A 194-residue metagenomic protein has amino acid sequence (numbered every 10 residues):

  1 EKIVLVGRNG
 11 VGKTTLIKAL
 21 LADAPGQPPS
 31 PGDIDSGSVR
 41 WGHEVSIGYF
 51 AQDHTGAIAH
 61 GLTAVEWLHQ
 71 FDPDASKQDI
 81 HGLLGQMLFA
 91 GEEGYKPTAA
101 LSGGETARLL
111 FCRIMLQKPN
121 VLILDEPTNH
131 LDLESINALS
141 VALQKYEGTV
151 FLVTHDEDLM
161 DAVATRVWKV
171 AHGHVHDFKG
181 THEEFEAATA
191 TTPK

Functional and structural regions predicted by a protein language model:
E1-K194: ABC ATP-binding cassette signature C-motif
